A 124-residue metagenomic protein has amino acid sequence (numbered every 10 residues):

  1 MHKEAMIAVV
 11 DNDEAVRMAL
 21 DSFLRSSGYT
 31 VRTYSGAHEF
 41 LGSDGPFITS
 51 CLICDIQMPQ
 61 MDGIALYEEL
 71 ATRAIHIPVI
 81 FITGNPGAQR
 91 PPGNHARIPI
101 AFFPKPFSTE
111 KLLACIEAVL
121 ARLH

Functional and structural regions predicted by a protein language model:
E14-R32, V119: Two-component/phosphorelay signaling modules centered on CheY-like receiver
T33-C51: Acidic, metal-coordinating helix/loop segments flanking the phosphotransfer/catalytic sites of two-component signaling
S35-G36, D62-L66: Acidic catalytic/metal-coordinating carboxylates
C54-D55: Active-site T/S-Asp motif of two-component receiver
M58: Receiver (REC) domain active-site loop signature in two-component systems and cognate sites in sensor histidine kinases
A65, P86-F102, E110, A114: Alpha4 helix (beta4-alpha4-beta5 surface) of REC/receiver domains from two-component response regulators
I82-T83: Hydrophobic/aromatic residues positioned on beta-strands within the core alpha/beta folds
F107-E117, H124: C-terminal output helix
